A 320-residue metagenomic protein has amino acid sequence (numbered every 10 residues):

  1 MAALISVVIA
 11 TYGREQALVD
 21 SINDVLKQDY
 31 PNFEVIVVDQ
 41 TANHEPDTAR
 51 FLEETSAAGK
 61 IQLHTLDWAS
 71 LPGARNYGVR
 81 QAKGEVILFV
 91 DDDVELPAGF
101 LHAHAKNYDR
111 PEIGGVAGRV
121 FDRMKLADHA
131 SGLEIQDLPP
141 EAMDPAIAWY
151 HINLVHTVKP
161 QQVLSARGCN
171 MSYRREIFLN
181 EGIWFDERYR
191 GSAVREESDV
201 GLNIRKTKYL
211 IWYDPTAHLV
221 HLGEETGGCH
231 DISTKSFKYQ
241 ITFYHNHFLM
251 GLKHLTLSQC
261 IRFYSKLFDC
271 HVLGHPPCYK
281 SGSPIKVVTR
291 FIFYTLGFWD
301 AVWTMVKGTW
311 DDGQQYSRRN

Functional and structural regions predicted by a protein language model:
M1-K27: N-proximal low-complexity "stem/linker" segments adjacent to membrane-targeting elements
I22-T65: Acidic donor-binding segment of Leloir-type glycosyltransferases
T65-A82: Glycine-rich, basic loop-to-helix element that forms the pyrophosphate-binding segment of sugar-nucleotide handling
I87: Short aromatic/hydrophobic "clamp" motif used to bind/position activated sugar donors
G99-L138: Conserved donor NDP-sugar-binding/catalytic core segment of glycosyltransferases
Q136-V163: Short, flexible, basic/aromatic active-site loop/helix in glycosyltransferases
S165-A166, N170-I183, R188-H218: A short, conserved alpha-helix in the catalytic core of glycosyltransferases
K238-T242, T256-N320: Non-catalytic, C-terminal membrane-associated alpha-helical segments of glycosyltransferases
